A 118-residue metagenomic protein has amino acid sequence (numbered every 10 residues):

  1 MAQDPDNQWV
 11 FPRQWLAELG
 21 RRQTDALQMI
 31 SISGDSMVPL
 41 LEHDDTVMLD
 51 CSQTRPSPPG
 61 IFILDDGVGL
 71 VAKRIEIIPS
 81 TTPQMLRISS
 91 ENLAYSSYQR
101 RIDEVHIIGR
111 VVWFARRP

Functional and structural regions predicted by a protein language model:
M1-R13: Extended boundary segments
Q3, L16, R22-P118: Acidic/glycine-rich C-terminal interaction modules and beta/coil loop segments that lie outside canonical DNA-binding
